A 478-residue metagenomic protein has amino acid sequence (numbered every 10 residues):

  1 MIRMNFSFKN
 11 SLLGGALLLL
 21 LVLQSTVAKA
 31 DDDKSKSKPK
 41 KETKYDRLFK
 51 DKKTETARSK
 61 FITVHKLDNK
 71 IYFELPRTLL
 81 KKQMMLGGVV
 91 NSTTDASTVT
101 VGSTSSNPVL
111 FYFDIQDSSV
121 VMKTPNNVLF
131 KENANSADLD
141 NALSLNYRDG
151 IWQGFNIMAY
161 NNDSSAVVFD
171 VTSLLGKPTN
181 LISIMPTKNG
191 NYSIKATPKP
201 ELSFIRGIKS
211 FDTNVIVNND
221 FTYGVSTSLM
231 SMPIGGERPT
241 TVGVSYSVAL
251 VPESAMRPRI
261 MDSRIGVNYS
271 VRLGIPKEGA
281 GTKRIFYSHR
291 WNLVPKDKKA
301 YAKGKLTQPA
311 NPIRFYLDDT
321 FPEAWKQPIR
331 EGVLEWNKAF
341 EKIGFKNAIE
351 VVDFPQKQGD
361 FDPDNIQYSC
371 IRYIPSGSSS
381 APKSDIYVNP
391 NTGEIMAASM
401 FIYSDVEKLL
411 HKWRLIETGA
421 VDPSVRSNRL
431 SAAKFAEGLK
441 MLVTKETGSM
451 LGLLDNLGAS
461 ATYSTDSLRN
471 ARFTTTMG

Functional and structural regions predicted by a protein language model:
I2-G15: Bacterial N-terminal signal peptides that target proteins for export
G14-Q24: Bacterial N-terminal signal peptides
A28-A30: Boundary at the C-terminal end of the N-terminal hydrophobic targeting segment
D33-F321, A339, F354-K408, R414-F435 (+1 more regions): Auxiliary tRNA-acceptor-end handling modules of aminoacyl-tRNA synthetases
L80, P322-A348: Zn2+-dependent metallopeptidase catalytic core
W325-G332, F435, L439, V443: Stable alpha-helical elements in mature extracytoplasmic
D353-I374, E437-G478: The catalytic-center signature of Zn2+-dependent metalloproteases
